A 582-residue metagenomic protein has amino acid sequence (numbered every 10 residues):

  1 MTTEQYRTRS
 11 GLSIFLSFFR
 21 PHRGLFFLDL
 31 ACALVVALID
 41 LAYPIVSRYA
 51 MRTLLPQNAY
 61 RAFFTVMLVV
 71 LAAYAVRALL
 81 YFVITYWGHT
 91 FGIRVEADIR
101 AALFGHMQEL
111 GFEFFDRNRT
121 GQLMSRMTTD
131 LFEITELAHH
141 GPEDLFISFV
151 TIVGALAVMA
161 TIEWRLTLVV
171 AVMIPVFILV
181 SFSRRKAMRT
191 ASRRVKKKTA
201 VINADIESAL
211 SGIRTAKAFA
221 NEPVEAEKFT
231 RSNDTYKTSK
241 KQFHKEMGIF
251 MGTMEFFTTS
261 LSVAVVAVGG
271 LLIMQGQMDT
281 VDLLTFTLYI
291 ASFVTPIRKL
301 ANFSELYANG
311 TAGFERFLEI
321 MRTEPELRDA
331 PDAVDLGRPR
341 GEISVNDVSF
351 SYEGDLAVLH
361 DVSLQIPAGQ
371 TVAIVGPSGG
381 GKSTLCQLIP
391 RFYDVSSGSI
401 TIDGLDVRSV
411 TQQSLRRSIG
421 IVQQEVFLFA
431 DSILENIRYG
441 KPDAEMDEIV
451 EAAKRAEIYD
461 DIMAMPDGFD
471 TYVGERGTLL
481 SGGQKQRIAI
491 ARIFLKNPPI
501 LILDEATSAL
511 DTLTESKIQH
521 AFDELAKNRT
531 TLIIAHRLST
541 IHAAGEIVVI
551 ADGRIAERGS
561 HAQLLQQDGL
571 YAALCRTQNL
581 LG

Functional and structural regions predicted by a protein language model:
M1-D40, L55-V66, I84-G88, G92 (+11 more regions): Membrane-integrated ABC transporters
R20, F26-L80, A160-R165, G276-T280: Transmembrane helix-loop-helix hairpins at lipid-water interfaces of multipass membrane proteins, especially the type-1
A42-P44, R48, A73-L79, P142-R185 (+2 more regions): A hydrophobic transmembrane-helix motif
L103, M107, A216, F317 (+1 more regions): Helix-loop junctions and hydrophobic alpha-helical segments within the transmembrane domains of large membrane
M107, F229, F317, V345-D347: Conserved catalytic Walker-motif region of ABC-type ATPase nucleotide-binding domains
N118-G121, R194-Q242, D332-V334: Loop segments that connect adjacent transmembrane helices in multi-pass transporters
N221, K245, F293-I320: Cytosolic ends of transmembrane helices, especially the final helix of ABC transmembrane type-1 domains
D329, L336-G582: ABC-type nucleotide-binding domain
